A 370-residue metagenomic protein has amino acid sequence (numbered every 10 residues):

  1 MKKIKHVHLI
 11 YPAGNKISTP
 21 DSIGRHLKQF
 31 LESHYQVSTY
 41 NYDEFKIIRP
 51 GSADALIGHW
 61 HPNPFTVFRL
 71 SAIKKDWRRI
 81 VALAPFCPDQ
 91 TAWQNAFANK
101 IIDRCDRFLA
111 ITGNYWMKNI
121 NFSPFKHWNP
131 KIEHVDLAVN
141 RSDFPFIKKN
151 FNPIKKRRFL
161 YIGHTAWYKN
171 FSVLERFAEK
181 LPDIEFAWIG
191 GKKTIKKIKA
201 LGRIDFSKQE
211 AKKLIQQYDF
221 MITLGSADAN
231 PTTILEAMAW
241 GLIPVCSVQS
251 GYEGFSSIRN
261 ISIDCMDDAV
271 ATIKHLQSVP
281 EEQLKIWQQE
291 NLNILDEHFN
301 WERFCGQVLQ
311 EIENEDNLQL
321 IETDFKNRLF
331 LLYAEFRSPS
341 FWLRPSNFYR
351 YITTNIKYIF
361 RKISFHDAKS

Functional and structural regions predicted by a protein language model:
M1-P62: N-terminal pre-catalytic "stem/leader" segment of glycosyltransferase-like enzymes
A92-A96, D103-P130: A short, active-site helix/loop in glycosyltransferases that binds the activated sugar's phosphate group
A92-W93, E133-K155: Acidic anion/phosphate-binding donor-loop and adjacent secondary structure in glycosyltransferase catalytic cores
N150-K169, E175-E179: Conserved donor-binding/catalytic core segment of Leloir-type glycosyltransferases
S226: Aromatic "clamp/platform" in nucleotide-sugar-dependent glycosyltransferases that forms part of the donor/acceptor
L242-C246: Short hydrophobic beta-strand element within catalytic cores of glycosyltransferases and related nucleotide-activated
E253-H275: Change "using UDP/GDP/dTDP sugars" to "using nucleotide sugars
E281-L343: A charged, aromatic-enriched C-terminal amphipathic alpha-helix characteristic of glycosyltransferases across folds
